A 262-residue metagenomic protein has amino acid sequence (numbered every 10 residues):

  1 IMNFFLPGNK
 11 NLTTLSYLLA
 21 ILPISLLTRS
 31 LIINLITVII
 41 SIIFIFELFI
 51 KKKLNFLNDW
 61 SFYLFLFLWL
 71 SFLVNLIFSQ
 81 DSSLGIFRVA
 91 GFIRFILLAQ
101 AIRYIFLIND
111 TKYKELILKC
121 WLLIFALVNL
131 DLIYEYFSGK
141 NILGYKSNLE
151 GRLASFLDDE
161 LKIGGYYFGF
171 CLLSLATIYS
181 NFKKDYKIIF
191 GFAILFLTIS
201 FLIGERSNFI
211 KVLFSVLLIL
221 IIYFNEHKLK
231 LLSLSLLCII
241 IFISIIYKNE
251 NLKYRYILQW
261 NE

Functional and structural regions predicted by a protein language model:
I1-S83, Y104-K119, I178-K187, L229-S233: Transmembrane signal-anchor hairpin modules in multi-pass inner-membrane enzymes, especially those that act on
A20-P23, L73, E115-N148, S155-E226 (+1 more regions): Alpha-helical transmembrane segments of multi-pass inner-membrane proteins
T28-I50, V89-A101, I163-L172, F209-L217: Membrane-embedded alpha-helical segments of multi-pass membrane proteins, especially the transmembrane helices
F44, F72, G85-G91, L132 (+1 more regions): Hydrophobic transmembrane-helix microenvironments that flank and shape a buried ionizable site
L48-F56, N75-L76, A99-F106, D131-L132 (+3 more regions): Juxtamembrane membrane-interface segments at transmembrane alpha-helix termini
F62-L68, S82-I105, L116, C120 (+3 more regions): Aromatic-anchored transmembrane helix interface
F78-F87, F201-I203: Membrane-interface helix caps and helix-loop-helix hairpins in membrane proteins
E150-R152, I245-E262: Flexible juxtamembrane loops connecting transmembrane helices in multi-pass membrane enzymes that build or modify
